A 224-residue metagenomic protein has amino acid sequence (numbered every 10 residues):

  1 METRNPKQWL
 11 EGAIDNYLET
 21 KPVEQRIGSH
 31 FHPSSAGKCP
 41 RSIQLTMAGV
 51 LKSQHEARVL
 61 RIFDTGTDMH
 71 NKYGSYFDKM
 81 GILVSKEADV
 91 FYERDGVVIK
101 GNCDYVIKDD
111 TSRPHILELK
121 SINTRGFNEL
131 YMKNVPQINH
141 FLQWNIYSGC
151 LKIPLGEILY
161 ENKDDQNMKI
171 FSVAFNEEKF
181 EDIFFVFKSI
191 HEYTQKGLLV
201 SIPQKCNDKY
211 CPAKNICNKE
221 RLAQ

Functional and structural regions predicted by a protein language model:
M1-I116, N123-E129: Metal-dependent nuclease catalytic cores that hydrolyze phosphodiester bonds in DNA/RNA, characterized by
E2-P6, N134, I146, C150-Q224: Metal-dependent nuclease catalytic regions and adjoining charged, substrate-binding loops involved in nucleic-acid end
L119-S121, Y160: Residue-level recognition of conserved beta-strand positions in structured domain cores
E129-V135: Short, surface-exposed loop/helix-turn segments at secondary-structure junctions that function as lids/hinges flanking
P136-H140: Short, conserved glycine- and acidic-residue-centered signature motifs in active-site or ligand-binding loops
